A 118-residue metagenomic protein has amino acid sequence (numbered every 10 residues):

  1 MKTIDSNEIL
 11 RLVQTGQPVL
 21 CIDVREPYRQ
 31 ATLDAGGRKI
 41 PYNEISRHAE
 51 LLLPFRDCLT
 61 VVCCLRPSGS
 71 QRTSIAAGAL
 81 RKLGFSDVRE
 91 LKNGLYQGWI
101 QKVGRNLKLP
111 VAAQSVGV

Functional and structural regions predicted by a protein language model:
M1-L20, V24-V62, R66-V118: Rhodanese-like catalytic fold shared by cysteine-dependent sulfurtransferases and DSP/PTP-type phosphatases
